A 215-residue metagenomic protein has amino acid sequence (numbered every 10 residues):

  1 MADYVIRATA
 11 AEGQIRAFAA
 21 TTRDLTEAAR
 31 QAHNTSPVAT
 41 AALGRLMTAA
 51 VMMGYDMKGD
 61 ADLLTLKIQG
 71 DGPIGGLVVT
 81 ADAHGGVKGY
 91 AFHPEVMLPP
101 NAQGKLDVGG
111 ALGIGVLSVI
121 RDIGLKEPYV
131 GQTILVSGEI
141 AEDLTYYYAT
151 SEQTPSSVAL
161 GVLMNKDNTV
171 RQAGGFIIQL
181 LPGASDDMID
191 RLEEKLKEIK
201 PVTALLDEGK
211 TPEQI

Functional and structural regions predicted by a protein language model:
A2-I215: Interaction interfaces in information-processing and related assembly proteins
